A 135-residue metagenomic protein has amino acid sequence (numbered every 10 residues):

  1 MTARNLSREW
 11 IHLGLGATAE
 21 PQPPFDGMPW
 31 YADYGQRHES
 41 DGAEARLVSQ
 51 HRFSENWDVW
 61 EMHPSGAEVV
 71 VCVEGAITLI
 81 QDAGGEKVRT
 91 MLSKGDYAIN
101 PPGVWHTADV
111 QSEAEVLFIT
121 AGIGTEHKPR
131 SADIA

Functional and structural regions predicted by a protein language model:
M1-L13, T107-A135: Double-stranded beta-helix
M1-V59: A short, N-terminal "cap"/entry segment at the start of jelly-roll beta-barrel domains of the cupin/DSBH fold
A43, S54-V69, G85-E86: A short beta-loop-beta micro-motif enriched in histidine and acidic residues
D58, G75-Q81, Y97: Short beta-strand segments in beta-sandwich/barrel cores
P64-L79, I119: Short, conserved beta-strand element in jelly-roll/cupin
T78, E86, T125: Flexible, glycine-rich phosphate/dinucleotide-binding loops and adjacent beta-alpha linkers at cofactor/substrate
G84-P102: Short acidic-glycine-tyrosine-enriched beta hairpin
